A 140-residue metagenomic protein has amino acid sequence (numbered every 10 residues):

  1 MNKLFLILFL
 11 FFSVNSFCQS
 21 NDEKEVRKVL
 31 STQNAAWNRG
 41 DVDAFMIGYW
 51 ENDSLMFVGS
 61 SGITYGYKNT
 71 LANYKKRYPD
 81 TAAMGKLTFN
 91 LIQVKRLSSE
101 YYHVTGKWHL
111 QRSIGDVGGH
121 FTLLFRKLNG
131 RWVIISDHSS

Functional and structural regions predicted by a protein language model:
M1-L4: Positively charged n-region of N-terminal signal peptides that target proteins for export
L8-G48, N69: Short, low-complexity N-terminal intrinsically disordered segments enriched in polar/charged residues
Q33, F45-M46, S54-L55, T70 (+2 more regions): Hydrophobic pocket/interface hotspot
E51, L97-S98, L128: Structural motif
S54-Y65, P79-A82: A short gly/proline-enriched turn/hairpin at secondary-structure junctions
S61, Q93, G106-W108, L123 (+1 more regions): A mature extracytoplasmic/lumenal domain signature
N69-I114: Surface-exposed, charged secondary-structure patches
G118-S140: Short beta-strand edge/turn micro-motifs at domain boundaries
